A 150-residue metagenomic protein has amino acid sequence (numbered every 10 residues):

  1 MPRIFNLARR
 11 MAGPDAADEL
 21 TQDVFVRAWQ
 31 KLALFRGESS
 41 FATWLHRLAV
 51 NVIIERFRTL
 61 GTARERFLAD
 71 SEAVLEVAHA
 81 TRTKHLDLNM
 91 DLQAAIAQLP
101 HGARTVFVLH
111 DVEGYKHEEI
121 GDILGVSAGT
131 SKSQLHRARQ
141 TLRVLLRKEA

Functional and structural regions predicted by a protein language model:
F5-D23, A128, A150: Short, charged helix-capping/linker segments at alpha-helix termini
R10-P14, D23-S40, T59-A63: Sigma70-family region 2
E19-V26, S39-N51: Structural recognition of an alpha-helix C-terminal capping motif at a helix-to-coil junction
A33-R36, V50-L68, H85: Arg/Lys-rich amphipathic alpha helix in sigma70-family domain 2
R58, R104, R139-A150: Short, Lys/Arg-enriched C-terminal cap helix and immediately downstream tail that follows
R64, S71-A97: Acidic, proline/glycine-rich intrinsically disordered inter-domain spacer in sigma factors
V106-H110: A short pre-motif secondary-structure segment
K116, G125-T130: Helix-turn-helix DNA-binding motif, specifically the short coil turn and the N-cap/start of the second
